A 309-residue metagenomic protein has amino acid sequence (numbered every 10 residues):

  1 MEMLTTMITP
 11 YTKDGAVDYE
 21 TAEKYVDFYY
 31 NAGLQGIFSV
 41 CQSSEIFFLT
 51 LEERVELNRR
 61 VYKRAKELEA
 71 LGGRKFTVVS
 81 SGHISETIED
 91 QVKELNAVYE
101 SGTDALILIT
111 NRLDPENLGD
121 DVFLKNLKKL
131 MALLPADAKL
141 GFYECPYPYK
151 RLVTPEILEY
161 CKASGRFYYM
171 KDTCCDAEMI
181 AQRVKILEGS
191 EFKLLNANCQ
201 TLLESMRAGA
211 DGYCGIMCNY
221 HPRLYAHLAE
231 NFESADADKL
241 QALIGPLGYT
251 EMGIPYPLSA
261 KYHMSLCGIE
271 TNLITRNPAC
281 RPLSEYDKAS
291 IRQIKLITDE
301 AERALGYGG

Functional and structural regions predicted by a protein language model:
E2-I8, A32-G33, A210, M217-G309: C-terminal alpha-helical cap/extension of soluble enzyme domains
E2-K150: Active-site beta->alpha loop and helix N-cap motifs at the rims of alpha/beta catalytic domains
T21, E53, V122, C175 (+2 more regions): Soluble or luminal CAZymes and related metallo-dependent hydrolases
E45-I46, D114-P115, E178, L203 (+2 more regions): Short secondary-structure capping/turn micro-motifs that flank functional sites
L49-E52, L118-D121, Q182-R183, R207 (+2 more regions): Short secondary-structure transition/capping segments
K129-A138, C145-P255: Catalytic alpha/beta core domains of metabolic enzymes, predominantly
